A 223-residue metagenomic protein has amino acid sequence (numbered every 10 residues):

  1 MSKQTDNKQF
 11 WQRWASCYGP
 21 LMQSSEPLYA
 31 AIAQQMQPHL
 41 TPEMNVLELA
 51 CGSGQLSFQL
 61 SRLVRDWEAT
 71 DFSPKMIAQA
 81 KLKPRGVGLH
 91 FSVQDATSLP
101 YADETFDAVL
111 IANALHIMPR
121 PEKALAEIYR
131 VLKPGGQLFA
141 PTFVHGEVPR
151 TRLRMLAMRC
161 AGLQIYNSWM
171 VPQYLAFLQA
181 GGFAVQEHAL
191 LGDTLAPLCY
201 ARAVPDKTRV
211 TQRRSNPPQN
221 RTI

Functional and structural regions predicted by a protein language model:
M1-T41, Q55, Q79, G146 (+3 more regions): Conserved class I S-adenosyl-L-methionine
L47-S98: Class I SAM-dependent methyltransferase SAM/SAH-binding core
T97-A108: A short acidic, Gly/Pro-enriched loop at the edge of an enzyme's catalytic core that lines a small-molecule cofactor
A108-R120: A short SAM/SAH-binding and catalytic strip from SAM-dependent methyltransferases
E122-P134: A short glycine-rich, Lys/Arg-flanked "PGG" loop and its adjoining helix->strand segment in the class I
F139-A161: Conserved class I S-adenosyl-L-methionine
Y166-G181: Short alpha-helix
G181-F183, E187-I223: Core SAM-dependent methyltransferase catalytic element
